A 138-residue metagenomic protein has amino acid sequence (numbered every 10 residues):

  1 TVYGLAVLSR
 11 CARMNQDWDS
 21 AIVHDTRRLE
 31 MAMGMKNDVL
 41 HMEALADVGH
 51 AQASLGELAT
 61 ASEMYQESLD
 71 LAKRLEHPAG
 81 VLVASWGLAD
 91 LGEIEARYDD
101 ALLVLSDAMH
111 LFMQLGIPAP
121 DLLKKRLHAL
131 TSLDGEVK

Functional and structural regions predicted by a protein language model:
Y3, E43, V83, L103 (+1 more regions): Residue register of alpha-helical TPR repeats
M14-Q16, E30-V39, D70-A79, H110-P118: Short coil/turn linkers that connect adjacent helices within long alpha-helical scaffolds, especially alpha-solenoid
S20, L40, G80, D100 (+1 more regions): Structural signature of alpha-solenoid helical repeat junctions
A21, D25-R28, V48, A61-S68 (+3 more regions): Tetratricopeptide repeat
E93, Y98-I117: TPR/TPR-like (Sel1-like) alpha-helical repeat modules
I117-K138: Terminal, low-structured helical/coil segments at or just beyond the last alpha-helical repeat
